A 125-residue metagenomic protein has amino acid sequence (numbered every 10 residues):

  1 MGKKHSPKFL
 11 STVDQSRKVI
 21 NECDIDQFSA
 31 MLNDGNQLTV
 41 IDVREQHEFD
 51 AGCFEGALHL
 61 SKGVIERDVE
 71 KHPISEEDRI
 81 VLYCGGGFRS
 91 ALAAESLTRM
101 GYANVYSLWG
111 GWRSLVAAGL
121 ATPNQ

Functional and structural regions predicted by a protein language model:
M1-T39, Q46-R79, F88-Q125: Rhodanese-like catalytic fold shared by cysteine-dependent sulfurtransferases and DSP/PTP-type phosphatases
L82-C84: Short, surface-exposed ligand- or partner-binding patches at beta-edge/loop junctions that are enriched in aromatics
